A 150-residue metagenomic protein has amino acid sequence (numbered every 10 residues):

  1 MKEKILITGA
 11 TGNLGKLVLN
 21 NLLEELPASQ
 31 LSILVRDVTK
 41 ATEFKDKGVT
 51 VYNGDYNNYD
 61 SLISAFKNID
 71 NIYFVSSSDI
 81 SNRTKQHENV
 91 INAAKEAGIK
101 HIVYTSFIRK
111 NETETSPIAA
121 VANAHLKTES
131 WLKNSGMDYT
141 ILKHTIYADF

Functional and structural regions predicted by a protein language model:
K2-L26: N-terminal Rossmann NAD(P)H-binding glycine-rich loop of SDR-like oxidoreductase domains
E3, S29, K100: Nucleotide donor/acceptor-binding cores
L6, I33-A97, K110-T113: NAD(P)H-binding glycine-rich loop region in Rossmannoid oxidoreductase-like domains and their noncatalytic homologs
L23, T42-K45, K133: Class I S-adenosyl-L-methionine
L26, V35, K143-H144: Conserved SDR Rossmann-fold cofactor-binding beta-strand/turn motif
L26-L31, M137: A generic structural motif
S76-F150: Glycine-/Pro-rich loop/turn segments that contact NAD(P) or position catalytic residues in Rossmann-like domains
